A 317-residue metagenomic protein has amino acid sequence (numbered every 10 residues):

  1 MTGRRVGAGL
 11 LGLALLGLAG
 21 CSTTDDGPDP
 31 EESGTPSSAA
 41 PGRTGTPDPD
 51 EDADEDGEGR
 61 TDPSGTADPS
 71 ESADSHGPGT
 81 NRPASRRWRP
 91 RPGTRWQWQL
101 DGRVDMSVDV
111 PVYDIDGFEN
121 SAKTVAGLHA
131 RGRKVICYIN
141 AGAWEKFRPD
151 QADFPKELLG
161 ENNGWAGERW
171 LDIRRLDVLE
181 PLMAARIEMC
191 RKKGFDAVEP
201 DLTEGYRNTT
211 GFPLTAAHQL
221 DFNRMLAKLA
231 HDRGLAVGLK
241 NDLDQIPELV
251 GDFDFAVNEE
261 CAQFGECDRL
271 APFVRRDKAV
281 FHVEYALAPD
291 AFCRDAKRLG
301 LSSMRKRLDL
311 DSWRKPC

Functional and structural regions predicted by a protein language model:
T2-L11, S22-G34, H76-C317: Glycan-processing catalytic domains of CAZymes
G12-L16: Intrinsically disordered, low-complexity regulatory segments in tyrosine-phosphorylation signaling proteins
L18-R89: N-terminal low-complexity, Pro/Thr-rich disordered segments that flank secretion/membrane-targeting signals
